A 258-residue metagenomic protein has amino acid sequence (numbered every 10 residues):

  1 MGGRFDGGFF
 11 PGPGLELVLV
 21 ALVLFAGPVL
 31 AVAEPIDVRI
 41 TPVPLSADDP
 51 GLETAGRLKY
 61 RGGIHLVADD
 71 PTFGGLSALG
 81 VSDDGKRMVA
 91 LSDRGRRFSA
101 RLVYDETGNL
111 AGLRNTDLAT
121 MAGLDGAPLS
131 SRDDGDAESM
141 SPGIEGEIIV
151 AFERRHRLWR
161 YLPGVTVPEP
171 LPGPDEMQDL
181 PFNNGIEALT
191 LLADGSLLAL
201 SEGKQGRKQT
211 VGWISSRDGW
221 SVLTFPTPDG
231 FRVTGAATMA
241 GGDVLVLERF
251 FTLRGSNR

Functional and structural regions predicted by a protein language model:
M1-G12: N-terminal secretory signal peptides that target proteins for export/translocation
F5, G27-R258: Sequence/structural signature of beta-propeller domains
F10-G12, V20, M140, G206: A generic signature of intrinsically disordered, low-complexity regions enriched in glycine/proline and charged/polar
P13-G27: Bacterial N-terminal signal peptides
